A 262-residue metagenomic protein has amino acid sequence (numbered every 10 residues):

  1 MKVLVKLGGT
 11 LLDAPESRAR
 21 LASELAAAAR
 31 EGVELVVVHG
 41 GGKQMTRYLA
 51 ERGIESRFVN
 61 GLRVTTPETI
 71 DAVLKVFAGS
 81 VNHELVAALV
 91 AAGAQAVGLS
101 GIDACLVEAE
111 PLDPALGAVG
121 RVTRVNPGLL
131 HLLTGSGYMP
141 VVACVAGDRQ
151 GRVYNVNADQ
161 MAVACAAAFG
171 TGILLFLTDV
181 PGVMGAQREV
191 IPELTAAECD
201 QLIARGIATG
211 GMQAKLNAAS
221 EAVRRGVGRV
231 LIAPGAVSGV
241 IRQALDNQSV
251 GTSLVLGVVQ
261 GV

Functional and structural regions predicted by a protein language model:
M1-V262: C-terminal catalytic "cap/lid" subdomain
